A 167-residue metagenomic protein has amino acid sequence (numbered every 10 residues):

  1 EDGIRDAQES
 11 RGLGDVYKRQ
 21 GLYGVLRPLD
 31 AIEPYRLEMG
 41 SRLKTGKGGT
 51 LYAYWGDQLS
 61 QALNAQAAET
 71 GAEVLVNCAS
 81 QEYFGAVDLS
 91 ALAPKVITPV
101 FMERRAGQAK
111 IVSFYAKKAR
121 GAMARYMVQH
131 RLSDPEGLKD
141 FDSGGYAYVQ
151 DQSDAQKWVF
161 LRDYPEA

Functional and structural regions predicted by a protein language model:
E1-Y17: Single conserved hydrophobic/aromatic residue that forms the stacking wall/gate of nucleotide- or nucleobase-binding
D15-D154, V159-A167: Internal, well-folded beta-alpha domain core
